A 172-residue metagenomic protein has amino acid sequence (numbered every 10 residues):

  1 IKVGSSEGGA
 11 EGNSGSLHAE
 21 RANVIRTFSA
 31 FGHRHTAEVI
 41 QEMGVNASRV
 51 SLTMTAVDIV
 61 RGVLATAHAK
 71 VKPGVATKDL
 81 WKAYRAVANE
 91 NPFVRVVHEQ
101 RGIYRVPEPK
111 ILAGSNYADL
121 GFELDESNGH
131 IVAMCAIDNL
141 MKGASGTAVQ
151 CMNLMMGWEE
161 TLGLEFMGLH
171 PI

Functional and structural regions predicted by a protein language model:
G4-A133: C-terminal substrate-binding/catalytic lobe of Rossmann-fold NAD(P)-dependent oxidoreductases
Y117-I172: NAD(P)-dependent Rossmann-like dehydrogenase/reductase catalytic/cofactor-binding core
